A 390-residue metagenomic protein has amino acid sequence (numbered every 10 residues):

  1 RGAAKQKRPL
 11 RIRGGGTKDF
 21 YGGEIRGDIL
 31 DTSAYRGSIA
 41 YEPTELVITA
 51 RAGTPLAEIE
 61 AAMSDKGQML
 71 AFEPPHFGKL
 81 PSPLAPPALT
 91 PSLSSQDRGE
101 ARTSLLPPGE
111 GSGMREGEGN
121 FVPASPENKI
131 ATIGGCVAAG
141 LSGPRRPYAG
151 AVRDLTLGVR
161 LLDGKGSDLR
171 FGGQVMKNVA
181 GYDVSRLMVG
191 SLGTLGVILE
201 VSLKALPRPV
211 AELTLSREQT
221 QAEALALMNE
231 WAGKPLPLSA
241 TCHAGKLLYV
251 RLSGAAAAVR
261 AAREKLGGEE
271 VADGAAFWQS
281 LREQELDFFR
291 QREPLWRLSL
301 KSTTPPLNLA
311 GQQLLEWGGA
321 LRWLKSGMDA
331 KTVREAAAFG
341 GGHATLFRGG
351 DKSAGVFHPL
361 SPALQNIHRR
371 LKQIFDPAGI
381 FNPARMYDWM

Functional and structural regions predicted by a protein language model:
R1-L10, T32-L84, G119-E127, C136-V137 (+2 more regions): N-terminal glycine-rich flavin-associated loop
I12-T17: Glycine-rich beta-strand-to-loop/alpha-helix junction loops that act as flexible
G23-I25, G78-P83, E270-M390: Conserved glycine-rich FAD pyrophosphate-binding loop
L46-A50, L213-R217, K246-K265, P294-L300 (+2 more regions): Short cationic amphipathic helices and targeting signals
A57-I59, A222-A226, A256-E264, T303-A310 (+1 more regions): Short, conserved charged micro-motifs
S82, P86-A88, L93, A101 (+2 more regions): Intrinsically disordered, low-complexity segments enriched in serine/proline and basic residues
D97-A101, G109-S112, G117-E118: Glycine-biased, low-complexity coil/linker segments
A138, L157-R292: C-terminal substrate-binding/cap subdomain adjacent to the FAD-binding core in PCMH-type and related FAD-linked
